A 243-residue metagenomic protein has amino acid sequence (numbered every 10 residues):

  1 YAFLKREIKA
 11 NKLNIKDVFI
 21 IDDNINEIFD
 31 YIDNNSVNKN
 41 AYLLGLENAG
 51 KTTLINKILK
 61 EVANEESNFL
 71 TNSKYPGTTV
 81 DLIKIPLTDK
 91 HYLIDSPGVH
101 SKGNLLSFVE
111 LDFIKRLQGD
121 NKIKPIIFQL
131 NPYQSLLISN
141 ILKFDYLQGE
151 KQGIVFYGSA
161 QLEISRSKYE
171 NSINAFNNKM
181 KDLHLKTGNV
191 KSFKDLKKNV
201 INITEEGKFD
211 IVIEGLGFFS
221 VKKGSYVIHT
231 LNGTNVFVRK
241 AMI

Functional and structural regions predicted by a protein language model:
Y1-N72: Canonical P-loop GTPase G-domain recognition
E66-I243: Helix-rich effector regions associated with P-loop NTPase G domains
